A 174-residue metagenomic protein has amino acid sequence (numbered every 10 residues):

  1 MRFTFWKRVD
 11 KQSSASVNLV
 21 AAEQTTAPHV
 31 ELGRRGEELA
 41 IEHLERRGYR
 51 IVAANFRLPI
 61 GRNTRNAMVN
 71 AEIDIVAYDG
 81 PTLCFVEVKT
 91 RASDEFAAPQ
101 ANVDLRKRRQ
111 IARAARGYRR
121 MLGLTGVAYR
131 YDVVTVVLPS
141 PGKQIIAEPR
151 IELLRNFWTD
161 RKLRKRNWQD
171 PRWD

Functional and structural regions predicted by a protein language model:
M1-E42: Interdomain/boundary linker segments immediately adjacent to catalytic/signaling cores
G33, E37, V69, V103-K107: Short, conserved glycine- and acidic-residue-centered signature motifs in active-site or ligand-binding loops
E45-M68: A short acidic/basic microdomain associated with nuclease active sites
R46, M68-E72, P81-L83, A98 (+2 more regions): Short connector loops at helix/strand junctions that flank enzyme active sites, especially segments positioning acidic
V52, V86, D132-V134: Hydrophobic/aromatic beta-strand patches that form the interior of the parallel beta-sheet core in alpha/beta enzyme
A71-D94, I111: Conserved catalytic cores of phosphodiester-cleaving nucleases, focusing on short active-site segments
T90-S140: Catalytic cores of nucleic-acid endonucleases
R120-D174: Domain-level recognition of nuclease-like catalytic cores that cleave nucleotide substrates
